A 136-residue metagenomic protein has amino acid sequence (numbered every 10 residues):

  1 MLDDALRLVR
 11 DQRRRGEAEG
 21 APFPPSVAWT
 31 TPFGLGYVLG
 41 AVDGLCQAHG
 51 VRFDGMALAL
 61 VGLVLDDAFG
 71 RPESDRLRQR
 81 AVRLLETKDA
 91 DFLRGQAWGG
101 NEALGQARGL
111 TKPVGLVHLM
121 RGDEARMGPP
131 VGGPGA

Functional and structural regions predicted by a protein language model:
M1-R71, D75: N-terminal low-complexity, intrinsically disordered segments
R76-A136: Low-complexity intrinsically disordered segments
